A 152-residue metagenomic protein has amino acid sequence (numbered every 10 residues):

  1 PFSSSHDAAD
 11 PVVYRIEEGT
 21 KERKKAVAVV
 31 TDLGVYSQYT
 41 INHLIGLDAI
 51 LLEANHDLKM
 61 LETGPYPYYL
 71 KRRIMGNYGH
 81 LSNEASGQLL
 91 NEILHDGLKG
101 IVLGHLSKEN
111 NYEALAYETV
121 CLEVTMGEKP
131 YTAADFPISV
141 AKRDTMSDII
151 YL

Functional and structural regions predicted by a protein language model:
P1-G46, I149-L152: Core dinuclear metal-dependent hydrolase active-site scaffold
H6, L58, T145: Residue-level detector of flexible, active-site-proximal loop/helix-junction positions within diverse enzyme catalytic
E18-T20, H56, K142: Non-catalytic surface loops within mature trypsin-like serine protease
S37-I138: Cap/insert and terminal regions of metallo-dependent hydrolase folds
F136-L152: Short, basic/aromatic-enriched C-terminal tail that caps enzymatic domains
